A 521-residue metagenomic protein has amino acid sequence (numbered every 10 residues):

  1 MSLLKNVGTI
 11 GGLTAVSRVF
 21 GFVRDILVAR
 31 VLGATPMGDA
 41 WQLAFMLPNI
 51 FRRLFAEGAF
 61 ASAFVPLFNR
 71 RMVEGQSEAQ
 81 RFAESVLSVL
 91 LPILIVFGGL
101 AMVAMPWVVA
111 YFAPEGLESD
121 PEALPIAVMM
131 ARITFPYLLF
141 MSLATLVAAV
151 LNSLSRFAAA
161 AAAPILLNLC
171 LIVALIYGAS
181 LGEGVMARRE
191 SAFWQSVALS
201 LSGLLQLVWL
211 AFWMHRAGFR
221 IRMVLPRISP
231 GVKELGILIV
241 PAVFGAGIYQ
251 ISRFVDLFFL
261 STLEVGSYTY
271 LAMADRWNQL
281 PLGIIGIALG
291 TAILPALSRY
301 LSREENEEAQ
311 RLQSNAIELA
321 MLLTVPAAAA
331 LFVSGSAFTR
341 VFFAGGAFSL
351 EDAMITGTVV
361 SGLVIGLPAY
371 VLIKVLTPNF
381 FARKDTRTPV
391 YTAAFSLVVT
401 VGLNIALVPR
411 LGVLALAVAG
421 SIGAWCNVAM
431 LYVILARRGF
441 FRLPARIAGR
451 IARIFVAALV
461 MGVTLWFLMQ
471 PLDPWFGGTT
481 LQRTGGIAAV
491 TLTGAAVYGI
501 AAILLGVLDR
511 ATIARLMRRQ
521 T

Functional and structural regions predicted by a protein language model:
M1-T521: Membrane-embedded alpha-helical bundles of multi-pass transporters/translocases, especially carrier/permease families
